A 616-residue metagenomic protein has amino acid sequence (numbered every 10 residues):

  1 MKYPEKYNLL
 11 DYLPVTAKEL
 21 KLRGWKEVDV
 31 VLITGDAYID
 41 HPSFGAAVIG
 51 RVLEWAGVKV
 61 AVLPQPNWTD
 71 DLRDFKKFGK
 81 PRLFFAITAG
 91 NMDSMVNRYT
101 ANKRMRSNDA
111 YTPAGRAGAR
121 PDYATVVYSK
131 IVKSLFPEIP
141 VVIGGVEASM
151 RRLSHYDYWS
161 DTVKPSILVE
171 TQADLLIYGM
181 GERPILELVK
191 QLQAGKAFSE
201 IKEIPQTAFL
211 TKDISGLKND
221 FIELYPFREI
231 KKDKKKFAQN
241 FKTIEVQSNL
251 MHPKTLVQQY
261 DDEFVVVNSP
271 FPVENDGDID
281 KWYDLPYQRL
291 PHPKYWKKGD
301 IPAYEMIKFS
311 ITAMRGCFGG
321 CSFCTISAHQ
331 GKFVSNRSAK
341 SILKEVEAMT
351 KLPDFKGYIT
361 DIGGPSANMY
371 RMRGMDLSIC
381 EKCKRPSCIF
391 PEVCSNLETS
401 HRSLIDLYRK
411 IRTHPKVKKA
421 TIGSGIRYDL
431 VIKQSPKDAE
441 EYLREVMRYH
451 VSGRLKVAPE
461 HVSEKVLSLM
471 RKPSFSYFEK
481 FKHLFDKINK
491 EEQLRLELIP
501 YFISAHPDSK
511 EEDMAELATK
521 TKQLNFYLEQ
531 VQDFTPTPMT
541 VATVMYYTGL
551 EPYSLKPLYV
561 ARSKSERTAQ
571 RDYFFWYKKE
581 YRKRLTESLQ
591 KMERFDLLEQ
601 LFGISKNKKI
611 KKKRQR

Functional and structural regions predicted by a protein language model:
K2-E27, A37, K242-S310: N-terminal [4Fe-4S]-dependent radical SAM core
W25, L32, V48, L63 (+3 more regions): Conserved SAM/AdoMet-binding glycine-rich loop
I33-Y38, K298-T325, Y358: N-terminal pre-triad scaffold of radical SAM enzymes
A37, G45, P64-D261, N268-P272: Glycine-rich beta-alpha loop elements in corrinoid/cobalamin-binding modules across cobalamin-dependent enzymes
T69-D70, F198-S248, F271-E274, I301 (+6 more regions): Terminal amphipathic helices with adjacent charged low-complexity linkers/tails
D93-N102, M150-R152, E182-E187, K212-S215 (+6 more regions): Flexible glycine/acidic-rich beta-alpha junction loops that bind and position SAM and/or redox cofactors in anaerobic
D174, W282, C317, C321 (+4 more regions): Conserved, mostly hydrophobic/aromatic
L192, E200-N275, E512, Y527-L528 (+1 more regions): C-terminal accessory regions of radical SAM enzymes
